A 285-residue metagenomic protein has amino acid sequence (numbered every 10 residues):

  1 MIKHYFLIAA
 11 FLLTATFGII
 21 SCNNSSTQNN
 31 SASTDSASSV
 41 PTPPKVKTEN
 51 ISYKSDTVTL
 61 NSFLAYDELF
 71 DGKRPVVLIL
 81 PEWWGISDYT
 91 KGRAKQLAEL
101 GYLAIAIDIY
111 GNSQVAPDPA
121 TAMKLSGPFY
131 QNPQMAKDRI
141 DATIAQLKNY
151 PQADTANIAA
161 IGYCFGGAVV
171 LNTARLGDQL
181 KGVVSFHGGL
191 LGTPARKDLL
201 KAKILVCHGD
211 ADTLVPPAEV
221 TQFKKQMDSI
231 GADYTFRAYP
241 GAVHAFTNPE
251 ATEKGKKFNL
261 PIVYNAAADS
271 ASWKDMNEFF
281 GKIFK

Functional and structural regions predicted by a protein language model:
I2, T27-P44, N50-N149, P249-V263: Serine-hydrolase catalytic machinery in alpha/beta-hydrolase-like enzymes
G18-S21: C-terminal motif of bacterial Sec signal peptides marking the signal peptidase cleavage site
N23-S25: Bacterial signal peptide processing site
R93, P216-Q226: Short alpha-helix in the alpha/beta-hydrolase fold that links the catalytic acid
I140-K201: Primarily recognizes the serine-hydrolase "nucleophile elbow" in alpha/beta-hydrolase and SGNH/GDSL folds
L199-I204, I230-D233: Short, proline-enriched alpha-helix->beta-strand connector loops that line the catalytic pocket of alpha/beta-hydrolase
V206-H208, D212: Short beta-strand/loop motif that positions the catalytic acidic residue of the alpha/beta-hydrolase fold
I230-K285: C-terminal catalytic histidine-bearing segment of alpha/beta-hydrolase fold enzymes
